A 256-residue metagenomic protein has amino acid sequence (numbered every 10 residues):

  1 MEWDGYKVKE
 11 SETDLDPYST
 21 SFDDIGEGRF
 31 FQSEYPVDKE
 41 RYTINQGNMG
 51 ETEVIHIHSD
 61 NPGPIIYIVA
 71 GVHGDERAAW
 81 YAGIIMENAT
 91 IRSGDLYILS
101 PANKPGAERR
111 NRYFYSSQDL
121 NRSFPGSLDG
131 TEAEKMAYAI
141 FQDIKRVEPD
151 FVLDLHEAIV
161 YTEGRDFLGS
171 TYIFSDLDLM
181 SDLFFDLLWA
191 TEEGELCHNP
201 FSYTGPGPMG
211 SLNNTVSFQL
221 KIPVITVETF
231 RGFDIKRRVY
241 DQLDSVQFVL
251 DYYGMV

Functional and structural regions predicted by a protein language model:
E2-V256: Structured catalytic-domain cores with a bias toward divalent-metal coordination
